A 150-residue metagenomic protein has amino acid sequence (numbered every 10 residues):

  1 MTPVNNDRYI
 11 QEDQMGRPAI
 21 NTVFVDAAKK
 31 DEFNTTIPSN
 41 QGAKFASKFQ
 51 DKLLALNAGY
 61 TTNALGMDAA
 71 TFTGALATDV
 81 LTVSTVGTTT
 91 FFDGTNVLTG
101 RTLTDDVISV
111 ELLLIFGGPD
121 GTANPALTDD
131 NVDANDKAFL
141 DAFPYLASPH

Functional and structural regions predicted by a protein language model:
M1-H150: Surface-exposed extracytoplasmic segments
